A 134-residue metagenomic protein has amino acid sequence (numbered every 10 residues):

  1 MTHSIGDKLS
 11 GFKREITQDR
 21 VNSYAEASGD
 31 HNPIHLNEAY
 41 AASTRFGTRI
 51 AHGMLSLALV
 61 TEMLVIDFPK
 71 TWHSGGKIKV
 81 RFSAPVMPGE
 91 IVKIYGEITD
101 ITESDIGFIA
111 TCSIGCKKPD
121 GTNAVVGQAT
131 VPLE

Functional and structural regions predicted by a protein language model:
M1-A51: Catalytic strand-loop segment that frames the active site of acyl-thioester-processing enzymes
M1-L9, M87-E134: HotDog/MaoC-like acyl-thioester-processing domains
F12, R20, D30, S74-I78 (+2 more regions): A generic structural signal for short beta-strands and their flanking turns/coil linkers
K13-I16, V80, A129-V131: Generic detection of short hydrophobic beta-strand segments and adjacent strand-loop junctions
N22, L57-A58: Short amphipathic alpha-helical segments
T44-A51, A58-I98: Hydrophobic beta-strand-centered segment that forms part of the acyl-chain substrate-binding groove
